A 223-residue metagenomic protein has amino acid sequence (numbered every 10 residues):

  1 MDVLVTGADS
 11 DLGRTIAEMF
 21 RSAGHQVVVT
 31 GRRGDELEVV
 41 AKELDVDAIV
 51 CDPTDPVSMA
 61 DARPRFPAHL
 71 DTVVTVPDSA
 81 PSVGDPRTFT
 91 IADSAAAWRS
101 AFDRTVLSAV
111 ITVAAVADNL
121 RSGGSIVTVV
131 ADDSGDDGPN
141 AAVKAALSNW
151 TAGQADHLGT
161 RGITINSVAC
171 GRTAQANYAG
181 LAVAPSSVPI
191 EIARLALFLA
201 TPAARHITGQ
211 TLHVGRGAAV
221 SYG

Functional and structural regions predicted by a protein language model:
T6, L70-D85, T105, T128 (+1 more regions): Rossmann-fold scaffold of SDR-type NAD(P)-dependent oxidoreductases
D9-S10: Conserved glycine-rich cofactor-binding loop
H25-V39: Conserved glycine-rich Rossmann-like NAD(P)H-binding loop of the short-chain dehydrogenase/reductase
E43-V57: Rossmann-fold cofactor-recognition segment
T54-A68: Conserved Rossmann-fold cofactor-binding substructure of NAD(P)-dependent oxidoreductases
S79, T88-A101, S108-T112, S122-T160 (+1 more regions): Catalytic loop of short-chain dehydrogenase/reductase
L107, I111, T160, S167-C170 (+1 more regions): C-terminal helical subdomain
D118, D156-H157, R205: Alpha-helical segment proximal to the catalytic Tyr-Lys
